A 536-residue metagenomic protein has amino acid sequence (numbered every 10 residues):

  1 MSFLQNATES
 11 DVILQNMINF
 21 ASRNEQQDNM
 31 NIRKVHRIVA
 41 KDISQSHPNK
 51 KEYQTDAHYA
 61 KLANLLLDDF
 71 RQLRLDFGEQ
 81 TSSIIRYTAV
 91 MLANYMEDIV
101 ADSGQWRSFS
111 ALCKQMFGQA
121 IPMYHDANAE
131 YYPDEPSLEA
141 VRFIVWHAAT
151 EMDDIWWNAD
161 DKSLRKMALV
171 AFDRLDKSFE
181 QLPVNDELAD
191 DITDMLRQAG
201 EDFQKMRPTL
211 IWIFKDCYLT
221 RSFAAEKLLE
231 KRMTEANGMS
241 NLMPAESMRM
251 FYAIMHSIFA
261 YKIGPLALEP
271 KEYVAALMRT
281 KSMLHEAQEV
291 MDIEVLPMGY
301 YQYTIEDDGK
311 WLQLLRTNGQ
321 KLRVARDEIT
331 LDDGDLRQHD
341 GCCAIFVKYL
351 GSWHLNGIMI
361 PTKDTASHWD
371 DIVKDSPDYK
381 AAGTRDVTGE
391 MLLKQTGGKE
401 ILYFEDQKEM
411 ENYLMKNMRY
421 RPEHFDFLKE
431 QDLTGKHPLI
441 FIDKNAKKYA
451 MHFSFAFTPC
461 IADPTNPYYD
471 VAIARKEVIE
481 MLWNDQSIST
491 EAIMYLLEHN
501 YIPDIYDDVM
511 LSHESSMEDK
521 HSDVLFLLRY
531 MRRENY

Functional and structural regions predicted by a protein language model:
L14, I18-A21, E25-M298, K348-Y536: Mixed-charge, low-complexity intrinsically disordered regions
Y303-I305: Conserved hydrophobic positions within beta-strands
K310-L314: Short aromatic-glycine-enriched beta-strand elements
R316-N318: Short acidic, glycine-rich loop/turn motifs
Q320-D327: A short macromolecule-binding patch
E328-I345: Short nucleic-acid-contacting surface segments enriched for D/E, G, S/T with interspersed K/R
